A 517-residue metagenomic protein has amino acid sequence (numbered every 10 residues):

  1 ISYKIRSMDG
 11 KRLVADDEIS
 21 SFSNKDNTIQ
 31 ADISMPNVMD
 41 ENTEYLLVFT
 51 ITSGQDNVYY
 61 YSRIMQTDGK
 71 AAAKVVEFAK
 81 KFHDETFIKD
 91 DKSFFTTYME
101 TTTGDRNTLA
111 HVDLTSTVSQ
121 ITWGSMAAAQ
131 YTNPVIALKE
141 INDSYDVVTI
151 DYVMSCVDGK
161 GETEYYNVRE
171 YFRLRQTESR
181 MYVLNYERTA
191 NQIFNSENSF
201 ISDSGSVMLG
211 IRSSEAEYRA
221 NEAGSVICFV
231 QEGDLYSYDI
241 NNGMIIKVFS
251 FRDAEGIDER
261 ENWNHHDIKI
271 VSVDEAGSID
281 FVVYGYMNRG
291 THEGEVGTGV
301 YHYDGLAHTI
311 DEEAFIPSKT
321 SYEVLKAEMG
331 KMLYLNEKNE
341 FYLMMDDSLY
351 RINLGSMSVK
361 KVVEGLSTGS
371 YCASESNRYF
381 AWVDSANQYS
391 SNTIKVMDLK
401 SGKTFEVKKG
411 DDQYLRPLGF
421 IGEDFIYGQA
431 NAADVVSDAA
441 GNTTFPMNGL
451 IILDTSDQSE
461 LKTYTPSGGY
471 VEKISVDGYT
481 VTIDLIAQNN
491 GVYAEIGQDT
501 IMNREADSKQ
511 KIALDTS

Functional and structural regions predicted by a protein language model:
I1-S2, K11-L13, E44-M126, I201-M244 (+11 more regions): Core segments of small alpha/beta cavity-forming domains
S2-N24, D32-L46, V118-E162, H266-E275: Surface-exposed, charged secondary-structure patches
I5, R173, S237-D239, V300-H302 (+3 more regions): Conserved blade-register residue in beta-propeller folds
A15-E18, Y186, I245-A254, I310-S318 (+3 more regions): Beta-propeller fold detector
K160-N185, G297-A307, G497-D507: A short, surface-exposed beta-strand/turn
N185-N195, T465-Y470: Short, solvent-exposed aromatic-acidic interface loops
I240-G243, G305-L306, N353-M357, D398-G402 (+1 more regions): Short loop/turn segments that connect beta-strands within beta-propeller blades
Y389-D398, K403-T480, N489-A494, Q498-S517: Extended, charge-rich low-complexity regions and/or helical-solenoid scaffolds
